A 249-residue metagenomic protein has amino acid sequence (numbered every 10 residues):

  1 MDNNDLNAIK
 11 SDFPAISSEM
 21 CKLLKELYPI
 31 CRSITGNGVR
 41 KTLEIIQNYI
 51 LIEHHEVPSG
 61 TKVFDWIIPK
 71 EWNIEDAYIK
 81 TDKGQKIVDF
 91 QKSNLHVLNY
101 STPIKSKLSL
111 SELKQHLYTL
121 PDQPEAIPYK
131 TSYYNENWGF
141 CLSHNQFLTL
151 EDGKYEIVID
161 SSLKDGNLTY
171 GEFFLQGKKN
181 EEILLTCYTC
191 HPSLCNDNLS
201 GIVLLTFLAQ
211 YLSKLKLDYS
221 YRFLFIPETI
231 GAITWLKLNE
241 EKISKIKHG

Functional and structural regions predicted by a protein language model:
M1-H248: N-terminal hydrophobic/helix-forming segments and targeting peptides
